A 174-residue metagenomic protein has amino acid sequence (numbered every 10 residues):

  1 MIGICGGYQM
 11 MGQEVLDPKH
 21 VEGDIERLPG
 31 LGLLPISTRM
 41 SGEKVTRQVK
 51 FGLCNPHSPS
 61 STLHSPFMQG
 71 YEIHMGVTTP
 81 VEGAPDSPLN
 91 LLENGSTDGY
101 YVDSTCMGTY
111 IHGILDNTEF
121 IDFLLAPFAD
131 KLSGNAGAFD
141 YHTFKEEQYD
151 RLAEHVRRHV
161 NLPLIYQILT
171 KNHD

Functional and structural regions predicted by a protein language model:
M1-H57, F67-Q69: Cysteine-nucleophile active-site neighborhood
G3, E72, Y110: Generic enzyme active-site microenvironment
M10, L33, E72, F123 (+1 more regions): Alpha-helical scaffold segments in soluble metabolic enzymes
Q13-D17, I36-M40, T78-T79, A84 (+4 more regions): Short, well-ordered loop/turn and helix-capping segments at boundaries between secondary-structure elements and domains
H20-G23, K50-C54, N90-G95, P127-D130: Short, low-complexity, polar/charged sequence segments that are solvent-exposed and flexible
L31, I73, H112: Hydrophobic, well-ordered secondary-structure elements that form the walls of internal hydrophobic environments
L53-S104: Catalytic beta-strand/loop cores that center a nucleophilic Ser/Cys/Thr and support acyl-enzyme chemistry
T97-D174: Acyltransferase
